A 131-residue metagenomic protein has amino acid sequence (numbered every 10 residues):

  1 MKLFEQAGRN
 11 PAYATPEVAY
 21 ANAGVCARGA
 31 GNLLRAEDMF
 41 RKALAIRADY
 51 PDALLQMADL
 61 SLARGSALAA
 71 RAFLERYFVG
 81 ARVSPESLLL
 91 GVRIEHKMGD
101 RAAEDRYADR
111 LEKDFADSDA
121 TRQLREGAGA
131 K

Functional and structural regions predicted by a protein language model:
G8-R9, R41-A45, E75-V79, K113: Conserved structural position within tetratricopeptide repeats
T15-E17, P51-D52, S84-E86, D119: Helix-start (N-cap) detector for alpha-helical repeat units in TPR-like alpha-solenoids, especially tetratricopeptide
N22, Q56-M57, L90, L124: Canonical tetratricopeptide repeat
Y77-K131: Terminal, low-structured helical/coil segments at or just beyond the last alpha-helical repeat
